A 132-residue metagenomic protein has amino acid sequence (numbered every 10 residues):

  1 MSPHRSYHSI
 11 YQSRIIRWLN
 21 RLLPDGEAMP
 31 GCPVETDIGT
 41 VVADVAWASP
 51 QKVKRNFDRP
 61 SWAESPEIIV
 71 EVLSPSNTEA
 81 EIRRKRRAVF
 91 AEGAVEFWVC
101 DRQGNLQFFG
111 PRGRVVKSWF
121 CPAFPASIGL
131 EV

Functional and structural regions predicted by a protein language model:
M1-V132: Gly/Pro/Ser/Thr-rich low-complexity, intrinsically disordered segments predominantly at protein N-termini
